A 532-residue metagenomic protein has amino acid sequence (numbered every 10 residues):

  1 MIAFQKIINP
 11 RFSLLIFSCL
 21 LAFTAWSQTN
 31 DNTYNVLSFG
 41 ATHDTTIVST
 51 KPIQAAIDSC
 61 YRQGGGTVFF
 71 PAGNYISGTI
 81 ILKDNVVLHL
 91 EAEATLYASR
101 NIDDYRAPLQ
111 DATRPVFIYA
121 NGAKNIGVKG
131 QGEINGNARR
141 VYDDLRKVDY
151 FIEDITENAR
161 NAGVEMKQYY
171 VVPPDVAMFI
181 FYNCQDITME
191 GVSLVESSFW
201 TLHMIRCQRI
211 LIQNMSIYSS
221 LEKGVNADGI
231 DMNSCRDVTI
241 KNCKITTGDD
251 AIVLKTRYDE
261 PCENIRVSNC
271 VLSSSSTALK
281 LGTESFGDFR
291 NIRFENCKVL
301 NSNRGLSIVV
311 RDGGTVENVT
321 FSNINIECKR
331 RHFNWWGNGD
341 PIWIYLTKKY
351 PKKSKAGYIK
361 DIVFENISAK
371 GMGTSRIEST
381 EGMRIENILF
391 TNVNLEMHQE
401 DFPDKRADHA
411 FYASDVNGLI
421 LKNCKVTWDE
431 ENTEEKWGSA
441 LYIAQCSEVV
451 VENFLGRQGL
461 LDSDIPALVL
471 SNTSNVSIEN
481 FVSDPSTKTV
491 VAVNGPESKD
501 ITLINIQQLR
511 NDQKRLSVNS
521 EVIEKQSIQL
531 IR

Functional and structural regions predicted by a protein language model:
M1-N32: Bacterial Sec-dependent N-terminal signal peptides
L21, W26-R532: Extracellular/periplasmic carbohydrate-active domains that bind, remodel, or depolymerize complex polysaccharides
